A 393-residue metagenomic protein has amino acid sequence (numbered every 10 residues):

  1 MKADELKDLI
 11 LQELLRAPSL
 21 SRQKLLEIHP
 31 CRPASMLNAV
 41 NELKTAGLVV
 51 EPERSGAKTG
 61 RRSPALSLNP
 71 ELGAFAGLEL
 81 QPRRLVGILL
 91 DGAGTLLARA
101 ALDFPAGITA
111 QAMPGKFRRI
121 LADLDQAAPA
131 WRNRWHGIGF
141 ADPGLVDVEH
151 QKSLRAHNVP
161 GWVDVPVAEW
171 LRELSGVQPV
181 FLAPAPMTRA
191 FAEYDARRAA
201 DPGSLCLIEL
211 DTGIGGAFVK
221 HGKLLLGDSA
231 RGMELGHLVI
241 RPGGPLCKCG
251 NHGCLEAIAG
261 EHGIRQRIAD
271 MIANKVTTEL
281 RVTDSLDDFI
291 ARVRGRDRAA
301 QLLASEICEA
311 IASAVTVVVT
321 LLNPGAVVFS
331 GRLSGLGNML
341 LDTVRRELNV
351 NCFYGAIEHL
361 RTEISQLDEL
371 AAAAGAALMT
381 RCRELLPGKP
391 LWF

Functional and structural regions predicted by a protein language model:
M1-P52, K58-N133, G176, L255-F393: ATP-binding/phosphotransfer module of carbohydrate and carboxylate kinases, centering on a glycine-rich
E51-F75, L182-L205: Conserved phosphate-binding catalytic cores of ATP/NTP-utilizing and phosphoryl-transfer enzymes
F75-E79, W135-G139, L205-E209, G215-A217: Short glycine-aspartate micro-motif
L85, H136-I138, G203, I214 (+4 more regions): Change "...and in nucleic-acid phosphodiester-cleaving endonucleases..." to "...and in nucleic-acid processing enzymes
D91, V148, V219: Short, acidic, Ser/Thr-enriched surface-loop or helix-capping motifs
L96-S204, M339-V350: Glycine-rich phosphate-binding loop and adjoining helix at the ATP-binding site of ATP-dependent phosphoryl-transfer
R99-A101, I108-M113, W162-V163, V167-A291: Glycine/GP-enriched mid-protein hinge/lid loop-to-helix segment characteristic of carbohydrate kinases
L145-V148, M187-A190, G215-G216, L225 (+2 more regions): Short, active-site-adjacent cap segments at secondary-structure transitions
